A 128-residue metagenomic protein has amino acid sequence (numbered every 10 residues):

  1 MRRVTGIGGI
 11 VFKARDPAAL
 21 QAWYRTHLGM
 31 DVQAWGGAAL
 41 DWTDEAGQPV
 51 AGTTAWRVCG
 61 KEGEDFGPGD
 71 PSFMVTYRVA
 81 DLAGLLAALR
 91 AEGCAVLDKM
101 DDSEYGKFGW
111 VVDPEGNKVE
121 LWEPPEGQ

Functional and structural regions predicted by a protein language model:
M1-G9, W35, L86-Q128: Vicinal oxygen chelate
M1-T5, V11-W56, A91: Core segments of cupin and vicinal oxygen chelate
R2-V4, F66-G69: Short, flexible turn/loop "capping" segments at secondary-structure junctions
V11-K13, T76-R78, V112: Short hydrophobic/aromatic beta-strand micro-patches that form the beta-sheet surface supporting nucleotide- or nucleic
M30, P68, P125-E126: Membrane-topology and secretion signals of cell-surface/extracellular proteins
E45-P49, G63, A80-G84: Short, charged/polar surface micro-motifs in flexible loops or helix N-caps
T54-D65: Alpha-helix-centered segments that form part of catalytic cores
P68-L89, C94: Mid-chain, well-packed structural core segment of small domains
